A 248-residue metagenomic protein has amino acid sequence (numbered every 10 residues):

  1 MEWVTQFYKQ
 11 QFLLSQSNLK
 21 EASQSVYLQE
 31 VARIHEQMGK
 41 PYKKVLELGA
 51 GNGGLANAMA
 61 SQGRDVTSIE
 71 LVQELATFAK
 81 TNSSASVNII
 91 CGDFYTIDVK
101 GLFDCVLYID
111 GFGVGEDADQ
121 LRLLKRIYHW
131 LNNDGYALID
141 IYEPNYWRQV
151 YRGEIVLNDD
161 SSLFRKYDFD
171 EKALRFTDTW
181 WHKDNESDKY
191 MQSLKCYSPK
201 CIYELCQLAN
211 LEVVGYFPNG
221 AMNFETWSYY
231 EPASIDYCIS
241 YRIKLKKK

Functional and structural regions predicted by a protein language model:
M1-K40: Conserved class I S-adenosyl-L-methionine
Y42-G51: Conserved class I S-adenosyl-L-methionine
N52-T96: Class I SAM-dependent methyltransferase SAM/SAH-binding core
L107: A conserved beta-strand element that flanks and buttresses the S-adenosyl-L-methionine
D110-G111: Short catalytic micro-motifs in class I SAM-dependent methyltransferases
L121-Y136: A short glycine-rich, Lys/Arg-flanked "PGG" loop and its adjoining helix->strand segment in the class I
L138-L205: SAM-dependent methyltransferase
C201, L205-K248: C-terminal lobe and adjacent flexible extensions of AdoMet/dcAdoMet transferase-like proteins
